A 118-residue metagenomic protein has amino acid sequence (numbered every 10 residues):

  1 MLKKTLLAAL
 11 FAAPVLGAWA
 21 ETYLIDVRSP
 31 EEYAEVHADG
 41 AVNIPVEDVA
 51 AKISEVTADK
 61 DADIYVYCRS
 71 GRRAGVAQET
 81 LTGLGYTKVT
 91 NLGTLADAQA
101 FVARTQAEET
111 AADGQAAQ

Functional and structural regions predicted by a protein language model:
K4-T5, S70, A74: Hydrophobic alpha-helical segments, especially transmembrane helices and their immediate juxtamembrane helical caps
K4-V15: Bacterial N-terminal signal peptides
L16-A20: Sec/Tat signal peptide C-region and signal peptidase I cleavage site
T22-Y23, P30-D63, R72-Q118: Rhodanese-like catalytic fold shared by cysteine-dependent sulfurtransferases and DSP/PTP-type phosphatases
Y67: Short, surface-exposed ligand- or partner-binding patches at beta-edge/loop junctions that are enriched in aromatics
